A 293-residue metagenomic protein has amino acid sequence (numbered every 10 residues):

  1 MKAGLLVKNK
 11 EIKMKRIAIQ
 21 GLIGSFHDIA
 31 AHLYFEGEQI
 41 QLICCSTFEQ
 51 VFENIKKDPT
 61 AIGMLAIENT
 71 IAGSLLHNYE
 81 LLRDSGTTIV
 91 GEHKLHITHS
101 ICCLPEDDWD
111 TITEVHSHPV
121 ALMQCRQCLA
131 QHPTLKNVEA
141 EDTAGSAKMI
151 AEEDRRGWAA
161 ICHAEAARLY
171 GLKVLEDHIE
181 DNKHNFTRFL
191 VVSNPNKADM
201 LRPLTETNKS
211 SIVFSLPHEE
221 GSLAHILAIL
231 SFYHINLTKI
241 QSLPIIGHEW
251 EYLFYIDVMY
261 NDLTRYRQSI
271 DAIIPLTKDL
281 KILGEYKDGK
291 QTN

Functional and structural regions predicted by a protein language model:
M1-N293: Domain-level signature for soluble enzymes in the chorismate/prephenate branch of the shikimate pathway
